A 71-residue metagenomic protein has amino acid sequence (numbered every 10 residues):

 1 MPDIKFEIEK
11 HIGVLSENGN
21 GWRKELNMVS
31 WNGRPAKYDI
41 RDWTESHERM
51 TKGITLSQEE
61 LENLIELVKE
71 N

Functional and structural regions predicted by a protein language model:
M1-N71: Positively charged, low-complexity terminal tracts and the immediately adjacent first secondary-structure elements
